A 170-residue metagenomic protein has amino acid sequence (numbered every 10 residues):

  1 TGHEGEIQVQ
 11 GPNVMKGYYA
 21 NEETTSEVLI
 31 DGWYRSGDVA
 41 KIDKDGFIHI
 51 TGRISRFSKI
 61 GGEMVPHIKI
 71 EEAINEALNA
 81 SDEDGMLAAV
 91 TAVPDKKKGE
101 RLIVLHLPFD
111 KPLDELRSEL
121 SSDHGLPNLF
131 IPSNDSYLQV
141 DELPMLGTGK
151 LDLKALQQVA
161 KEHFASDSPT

Functional and structural regions predicted by a protein language model:
T1-E27, E63-V65: Conserved ATP/PPi-binding loop(s) of AMP-dependent carboxylate-activating enzymes
G11, K16-G17, V39-F130, A155-Q158: AMP-binding/adenylate-forming catalytic core of the ANL superfamily
A20, I30, Q158: Phosphate-coordinating loops and pocket residues in cytosolic domains that bind phosphorylated ligands
E100, G125-L151, P169: AMP-binding/adenylate-forming catalytic domain of the ANL superfamily
Q158-T170: Acidic/polar alpha-helix N-cap and adjacent early helical turns within long charge-rich amphipathic helices/linkers
